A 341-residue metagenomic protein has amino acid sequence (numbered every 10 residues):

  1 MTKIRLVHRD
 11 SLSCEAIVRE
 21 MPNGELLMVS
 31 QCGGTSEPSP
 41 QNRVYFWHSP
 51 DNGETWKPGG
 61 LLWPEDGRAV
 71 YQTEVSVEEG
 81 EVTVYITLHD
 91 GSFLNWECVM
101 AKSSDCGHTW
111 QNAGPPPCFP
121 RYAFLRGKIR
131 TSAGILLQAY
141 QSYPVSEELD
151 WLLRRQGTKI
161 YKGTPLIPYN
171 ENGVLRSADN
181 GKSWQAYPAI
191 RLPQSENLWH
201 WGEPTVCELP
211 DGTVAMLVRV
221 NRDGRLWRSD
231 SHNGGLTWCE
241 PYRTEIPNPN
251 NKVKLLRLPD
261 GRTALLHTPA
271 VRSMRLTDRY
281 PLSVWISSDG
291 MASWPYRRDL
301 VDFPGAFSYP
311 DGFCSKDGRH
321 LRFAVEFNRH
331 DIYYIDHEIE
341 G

Functional and structural regions predicted by a protein language model:
M1-G341: Asp-box/BNR beta-propeller blade signature and adjacent active/binding-site loops in extracellular glycan-interacting
